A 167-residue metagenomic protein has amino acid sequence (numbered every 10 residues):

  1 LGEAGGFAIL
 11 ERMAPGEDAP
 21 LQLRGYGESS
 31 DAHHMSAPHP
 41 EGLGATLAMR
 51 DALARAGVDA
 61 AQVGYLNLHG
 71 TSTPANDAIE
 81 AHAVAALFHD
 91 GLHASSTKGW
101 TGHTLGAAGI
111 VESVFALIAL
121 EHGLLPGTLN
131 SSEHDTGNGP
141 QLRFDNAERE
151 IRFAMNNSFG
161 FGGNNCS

Functional and structural regions predicted by a protein language model:
L1-A56, Q62-Y65: Condensing-enzyme catalytic core mediating Claisen C-C bond formation in acyl metabolism
M13-Q22, L47-Q62, H82-W100, A108-F161: Structural signature of cysteine-dependent C-C bond-forming condensing enzymes
D31, G102, G162: Surface-exposed, flexible loop/turn segments at secondary-structure boundaries
H33-G42, T71-F88, T104-V111, D145: Short glycine/threonine-rich loop-to-helix capping motif typified by GTGT followed within a few residues by an Asp-Pro
G64-T73, K98-T104: A short beta-alpha structural unit
N165-S167: Short, basic/aromatic-enriched C-terminal tail that caps enzymatic domains
